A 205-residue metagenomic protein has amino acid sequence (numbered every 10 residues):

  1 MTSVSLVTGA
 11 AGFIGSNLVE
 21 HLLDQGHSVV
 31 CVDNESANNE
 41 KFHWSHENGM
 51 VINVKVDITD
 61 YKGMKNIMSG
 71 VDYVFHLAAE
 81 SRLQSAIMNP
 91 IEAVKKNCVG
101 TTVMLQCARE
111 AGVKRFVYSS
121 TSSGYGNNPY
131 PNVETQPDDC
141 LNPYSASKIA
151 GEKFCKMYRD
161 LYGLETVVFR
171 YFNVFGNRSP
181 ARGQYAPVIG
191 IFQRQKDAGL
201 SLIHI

Functional and structural regions predicted by a protein language model:
M1-V174, K196: N-terminal Rossmann-like NAD(P)+-binding domain of SDR-like oxidoreductases, especially those catalyzing
I149, V174-G190, A198-L200: Glycine/proline-rich active-site loop of Rossmann-fold NAD(P)-dependent oxidoreductases
I203-I205: Conserved small/polar residues in nucleotide/adenosyl-binding loops
